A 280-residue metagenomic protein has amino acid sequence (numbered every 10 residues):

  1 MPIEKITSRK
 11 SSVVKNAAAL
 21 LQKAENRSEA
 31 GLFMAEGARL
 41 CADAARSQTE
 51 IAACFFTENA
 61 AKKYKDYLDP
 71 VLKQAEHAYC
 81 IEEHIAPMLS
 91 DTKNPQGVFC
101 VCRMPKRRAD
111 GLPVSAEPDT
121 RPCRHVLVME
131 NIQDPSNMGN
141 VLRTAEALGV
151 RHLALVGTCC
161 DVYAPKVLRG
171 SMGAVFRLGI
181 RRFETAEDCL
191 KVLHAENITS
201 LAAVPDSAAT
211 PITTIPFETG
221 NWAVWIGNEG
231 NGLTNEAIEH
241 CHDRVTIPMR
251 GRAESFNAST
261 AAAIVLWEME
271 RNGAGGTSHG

Functional and structural regions predicted by a protein language model:
M1-Y67, C159-C160: Boundary-proximal intrinsically disordered activation/regulatory segments immediately upstream of a helical core
E4-S8, H77-E82, G179-D188: Short acidic-hydrophobic, aromatic-tinged amphipathic segments that line or gate anion-handling sites
G37, Q133-V141, F256-A261: Amphipathic alpha-helical repeat scaffolds
R46, G111-A208: RNA substrate-binding interface of SAM-dependent RNA methyltransferases
K63-Q74, A237: Short, aromatic/basic amphipathic alpha-helical patches
V71-V98: Glycine/small-residue-rich loop that forms an oxyanion/phosphate-binding "nest" at active or ligand-binding sites
T144-L148, V162, V167-V175, N235-G280: Structured adenosyl-cofactor binding patch, chiefly the S-adenosyl-L-methionine
L201-A253: Active-site/ligand-binding-proximal alpha/beta "capping" segment
